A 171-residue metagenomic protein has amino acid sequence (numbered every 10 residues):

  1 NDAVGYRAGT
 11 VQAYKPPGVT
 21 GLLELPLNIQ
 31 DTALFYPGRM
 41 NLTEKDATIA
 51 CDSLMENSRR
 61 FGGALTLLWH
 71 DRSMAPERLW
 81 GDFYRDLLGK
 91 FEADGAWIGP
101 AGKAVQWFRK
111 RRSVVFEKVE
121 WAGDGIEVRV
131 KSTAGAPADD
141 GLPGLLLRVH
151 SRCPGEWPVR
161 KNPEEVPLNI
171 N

Functional and structural regions predicted by a protein language model:
N1-F61: Active-site-adjacent pocket scaffolds in enzyme catalytic domains
A3-V4, L79, V149: Short linear motifs in intrinsically disordered
Y6, G18, R60, A122 (+2 more regions): Generic detector of intrinsically disordered, low-complexity, polar/charged segments
L22-L23, L65, V114, L145: A broad, low-specificity signal marking well-ordered, structured residues that form hydrophobic/aromatic
L34-N41, E77-W80, D139-P143: Short conserved micro-motifs at the rims of enzyme active sites and ligand-binding pockets
T48-G135, G155-R160, E165: C-terminal domain-boundary segment and adjacent tail
A136-P158: Extended Gly/Ser/Thr-rich low-complexity repeat segments, especially those forming or decorating extracellular
L168-N171: C-terminal beta-strand-rich structural cap/linker in extracellular carbohydrate-active enzymes
